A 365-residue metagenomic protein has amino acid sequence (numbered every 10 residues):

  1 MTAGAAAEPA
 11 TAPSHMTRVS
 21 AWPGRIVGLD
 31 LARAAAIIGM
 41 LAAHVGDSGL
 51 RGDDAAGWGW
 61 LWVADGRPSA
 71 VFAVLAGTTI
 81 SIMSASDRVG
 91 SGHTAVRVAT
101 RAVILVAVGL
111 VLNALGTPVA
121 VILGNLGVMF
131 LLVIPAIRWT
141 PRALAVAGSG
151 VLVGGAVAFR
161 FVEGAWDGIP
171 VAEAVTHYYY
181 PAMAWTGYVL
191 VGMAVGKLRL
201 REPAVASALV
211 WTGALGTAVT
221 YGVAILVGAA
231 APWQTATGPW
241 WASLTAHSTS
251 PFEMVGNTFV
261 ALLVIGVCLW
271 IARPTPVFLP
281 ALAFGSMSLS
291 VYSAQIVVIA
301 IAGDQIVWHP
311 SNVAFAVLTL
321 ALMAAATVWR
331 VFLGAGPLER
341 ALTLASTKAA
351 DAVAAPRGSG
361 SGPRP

Functional and structural regions predicted by a protein language model:
T2-P365: Alpha-helical transmembrane segments and their immediate juxtamembrane cytosolic regions
